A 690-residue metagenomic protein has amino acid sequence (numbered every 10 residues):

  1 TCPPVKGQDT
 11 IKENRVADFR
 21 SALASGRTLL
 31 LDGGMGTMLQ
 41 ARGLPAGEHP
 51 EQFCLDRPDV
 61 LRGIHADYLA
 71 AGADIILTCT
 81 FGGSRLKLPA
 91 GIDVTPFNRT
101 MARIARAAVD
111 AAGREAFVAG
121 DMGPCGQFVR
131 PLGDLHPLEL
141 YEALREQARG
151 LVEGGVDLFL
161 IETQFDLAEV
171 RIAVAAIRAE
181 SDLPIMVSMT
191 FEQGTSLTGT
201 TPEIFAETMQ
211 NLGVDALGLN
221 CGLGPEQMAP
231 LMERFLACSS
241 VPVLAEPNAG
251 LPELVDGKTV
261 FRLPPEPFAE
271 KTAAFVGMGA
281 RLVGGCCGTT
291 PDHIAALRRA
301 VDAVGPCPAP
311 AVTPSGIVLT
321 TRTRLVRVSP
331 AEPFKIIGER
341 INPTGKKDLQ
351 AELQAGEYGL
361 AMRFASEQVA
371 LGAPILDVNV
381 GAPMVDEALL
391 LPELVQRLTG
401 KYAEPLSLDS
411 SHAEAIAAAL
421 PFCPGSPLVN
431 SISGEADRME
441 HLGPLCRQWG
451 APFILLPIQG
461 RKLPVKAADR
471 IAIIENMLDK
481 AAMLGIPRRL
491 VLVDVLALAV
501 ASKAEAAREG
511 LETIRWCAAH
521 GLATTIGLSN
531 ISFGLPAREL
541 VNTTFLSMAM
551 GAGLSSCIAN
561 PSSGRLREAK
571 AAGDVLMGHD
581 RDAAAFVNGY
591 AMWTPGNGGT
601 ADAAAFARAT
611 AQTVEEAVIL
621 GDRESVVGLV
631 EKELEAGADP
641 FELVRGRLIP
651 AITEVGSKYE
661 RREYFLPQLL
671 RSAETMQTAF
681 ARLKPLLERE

Functional and structural regions predicted by a protein language model:
C2-E690: Domain-level signal for soluble alpha/beta catalytic cores
